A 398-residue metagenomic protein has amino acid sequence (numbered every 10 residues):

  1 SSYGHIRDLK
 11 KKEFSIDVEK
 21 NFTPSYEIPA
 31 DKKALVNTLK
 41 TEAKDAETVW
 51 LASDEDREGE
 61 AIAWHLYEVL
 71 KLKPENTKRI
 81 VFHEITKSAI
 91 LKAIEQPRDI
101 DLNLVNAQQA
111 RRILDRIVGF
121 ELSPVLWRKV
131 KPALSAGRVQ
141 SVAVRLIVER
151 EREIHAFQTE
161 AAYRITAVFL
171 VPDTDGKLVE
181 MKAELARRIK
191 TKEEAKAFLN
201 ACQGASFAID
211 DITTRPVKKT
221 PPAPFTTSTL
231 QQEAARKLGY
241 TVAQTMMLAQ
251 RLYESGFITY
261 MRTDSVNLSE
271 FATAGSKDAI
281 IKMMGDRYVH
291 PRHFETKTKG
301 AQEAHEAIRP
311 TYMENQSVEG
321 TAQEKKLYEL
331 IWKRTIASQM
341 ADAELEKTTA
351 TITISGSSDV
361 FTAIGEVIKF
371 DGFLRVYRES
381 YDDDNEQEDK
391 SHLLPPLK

Functional and structural regions predicted by a protein language model:
S1-Q109, K390: Intrinsically disordered, low-complexity regulatory segments
Y3, P29-A46, G59-W64, E84-L91 (+11 more regions): Amphipathic alpha-helical transducer elements in NTP-driven molecular machines
G4-I28, L134-Q250, G285-V289, E319-K398: Long, highly charged, low-complexity internal segments
P29-K33, A52-R57, I80, N103-Q108 (+9 more regions): Conserved phosphate/pyrophosphate-binding and hydrolysis machinery centered on Walker-type P-loop NTPases, extending
K33, D101-L104, I117, W127 (+3 more regions): Extended, highly charged linker/hinge segments and catalytic-adjacent loops that couple domains and form adaptable
T38, I85-F169, T214-K218: C-terminal or mid-to-C-terminal helical accessory/interaction module adjacent to the motor/catalytic core
E42-D45, H65-V69, A93, I117-F120 (+11 more regions): Generic, well-ordered alpha-helical scaffold segments in large soluble proteins
A110-L122, V139, A167-V171, V217-T229 (+3 more regions): Core structural elements
